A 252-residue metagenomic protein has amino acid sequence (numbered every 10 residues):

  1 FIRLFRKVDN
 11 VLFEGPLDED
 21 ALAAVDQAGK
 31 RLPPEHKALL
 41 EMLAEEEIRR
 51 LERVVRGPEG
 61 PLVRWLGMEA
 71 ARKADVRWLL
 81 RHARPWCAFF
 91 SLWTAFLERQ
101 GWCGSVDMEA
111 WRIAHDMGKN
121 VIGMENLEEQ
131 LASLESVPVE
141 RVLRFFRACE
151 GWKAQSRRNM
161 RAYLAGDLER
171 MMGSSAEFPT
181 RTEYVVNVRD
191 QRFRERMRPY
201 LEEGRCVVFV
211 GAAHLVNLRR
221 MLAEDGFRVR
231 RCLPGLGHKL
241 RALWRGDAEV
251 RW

Functional and structural regions predicted by a protein language model:
F1-V185, L233-G235: Structured, acidic catalytic/metal-binding patches in enzyme active sites
P179-W252: A cross-kingdom marker for long, charged
